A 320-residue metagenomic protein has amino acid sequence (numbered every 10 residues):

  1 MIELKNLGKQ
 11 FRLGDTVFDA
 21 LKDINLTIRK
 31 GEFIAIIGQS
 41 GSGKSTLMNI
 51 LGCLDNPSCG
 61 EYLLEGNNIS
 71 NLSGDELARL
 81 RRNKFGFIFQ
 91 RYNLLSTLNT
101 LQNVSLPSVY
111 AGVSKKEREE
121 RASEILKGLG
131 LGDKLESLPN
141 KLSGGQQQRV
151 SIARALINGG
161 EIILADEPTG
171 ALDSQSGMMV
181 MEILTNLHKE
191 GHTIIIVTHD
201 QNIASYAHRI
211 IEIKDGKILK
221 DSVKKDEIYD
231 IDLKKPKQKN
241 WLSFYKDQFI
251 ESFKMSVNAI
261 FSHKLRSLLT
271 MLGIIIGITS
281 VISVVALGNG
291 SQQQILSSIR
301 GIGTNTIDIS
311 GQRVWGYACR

Functional and structural regions predicted by a protein language model:
G52: Helix-to-loop junction immediately C-terminal to a conserved catalytic motif
G60-N68: Conserved ABC transporter NBD signature motif
L98-L106: Short coil-to-helix segment of the ABC ATPase nucleotide-binding domain corresponding to the Q-loop/switch region
L138-Q148: Conserved ABC ATPase signature
I157-E161: A short, proline-enriched helix->beta-strand linker immediately N-terminal to the Walker B motif in ABC-type P-loop
I163-D166: Catalytic Walker B motif of ABC-type/P-loop ATPase nucleotide-binding domains
T279-R313: Alpha-helical transmembrane segments
